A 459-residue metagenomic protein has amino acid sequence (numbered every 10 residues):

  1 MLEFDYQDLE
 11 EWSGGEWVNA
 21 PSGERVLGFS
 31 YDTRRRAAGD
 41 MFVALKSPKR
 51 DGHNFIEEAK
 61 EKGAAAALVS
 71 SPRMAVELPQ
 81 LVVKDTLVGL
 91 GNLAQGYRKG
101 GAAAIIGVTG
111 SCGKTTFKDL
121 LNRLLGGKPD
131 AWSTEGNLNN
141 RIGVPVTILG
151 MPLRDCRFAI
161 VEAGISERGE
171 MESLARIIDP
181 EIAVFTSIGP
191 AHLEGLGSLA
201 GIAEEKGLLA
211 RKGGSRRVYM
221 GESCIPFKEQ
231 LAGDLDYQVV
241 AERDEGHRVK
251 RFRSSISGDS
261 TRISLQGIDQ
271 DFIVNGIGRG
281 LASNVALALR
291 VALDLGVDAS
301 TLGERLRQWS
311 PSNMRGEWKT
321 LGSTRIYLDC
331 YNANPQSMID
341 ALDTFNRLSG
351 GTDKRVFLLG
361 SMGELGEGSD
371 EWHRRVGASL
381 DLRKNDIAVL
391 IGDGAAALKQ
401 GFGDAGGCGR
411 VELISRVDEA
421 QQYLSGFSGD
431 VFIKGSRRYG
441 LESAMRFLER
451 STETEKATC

Functional and structural regions predicted by a protein language model:
M1-N92, L348-G350, L365, A378-A397: N-terminal leader/targeting and accessory segments in enzymes
Q7-E10, G89-E222, P226-L235, F447-C459: Phosphate-binding loop of NTP-binding sites
L9, D40, A59, L93 (+13 more regions): Residue-level signal for inorganic ion chemistry
K49-R50, P311-S312, C330-G406, E455-C459: Active-site beta-alpha connecting loops in nucleotide-dependent enzymes
V69, R73-E77, V184-R325, T352-D353 (+2 more regions): Acidic, Mg2+-coordinating active-site environments of NTP-dependent enzymes
L81-D85, V240, G409-A420: Short acidic-hydrophobic, aromatic-tinged amphipathic segments that line or gate anion-handling sites
V108, K114, N313-E317, R438 (+2 more regions): ATP-dependent carboxylate/acyl-activation modules
R176, E419-G426: Short amphipathic alpha-helix with an adjacent loop that forms part of the alpha/beta core around
